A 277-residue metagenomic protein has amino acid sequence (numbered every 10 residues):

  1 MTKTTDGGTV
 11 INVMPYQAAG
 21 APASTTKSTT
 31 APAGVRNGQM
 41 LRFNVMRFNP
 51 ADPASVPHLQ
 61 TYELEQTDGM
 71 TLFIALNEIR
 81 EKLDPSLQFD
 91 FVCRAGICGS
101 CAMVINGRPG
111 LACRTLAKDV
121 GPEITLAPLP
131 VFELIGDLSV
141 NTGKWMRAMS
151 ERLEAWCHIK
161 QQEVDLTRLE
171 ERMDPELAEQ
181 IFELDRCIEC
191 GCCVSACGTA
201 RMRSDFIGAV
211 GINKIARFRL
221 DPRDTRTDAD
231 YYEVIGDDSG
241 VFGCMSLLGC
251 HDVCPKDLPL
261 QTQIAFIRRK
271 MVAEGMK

Functional and structural regions predicted by a protein language model:
T2-A33: Short, Gly/Pro- and small/polar-rich lid/capping loops
N37-F43: Short structural boundary motif marking the start of a folded domain
M46, P57, V104-G107: Short strand-turn-strand beta-turns centered on an Asx-Gly dipeptide
H58-T71: Short, contiguous acidic and Ser/Thr-rich linear segments
G69-P85, I124-K277: Ferredoxin-type iron-sulfur electron-transfer modules in oxidoreductases and energy-metabolism complexes
C93-A102: Short, structured protein-protein interaction patches enriched in aromatics and acidic/basic residues, typified by
